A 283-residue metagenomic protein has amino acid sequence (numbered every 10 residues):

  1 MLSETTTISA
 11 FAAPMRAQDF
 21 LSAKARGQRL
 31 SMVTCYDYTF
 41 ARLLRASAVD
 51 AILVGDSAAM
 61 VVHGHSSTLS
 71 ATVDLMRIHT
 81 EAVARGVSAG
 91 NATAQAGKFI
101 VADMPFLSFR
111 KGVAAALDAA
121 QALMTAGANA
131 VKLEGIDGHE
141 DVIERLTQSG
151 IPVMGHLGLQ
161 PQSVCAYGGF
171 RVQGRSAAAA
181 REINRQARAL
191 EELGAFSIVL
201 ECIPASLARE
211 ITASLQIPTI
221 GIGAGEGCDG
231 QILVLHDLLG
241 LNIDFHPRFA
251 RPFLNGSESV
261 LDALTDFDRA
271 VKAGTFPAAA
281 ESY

Functional and structural regions predicted by a protein language model:
L2-Y283: Alpha/beta enzyme core
